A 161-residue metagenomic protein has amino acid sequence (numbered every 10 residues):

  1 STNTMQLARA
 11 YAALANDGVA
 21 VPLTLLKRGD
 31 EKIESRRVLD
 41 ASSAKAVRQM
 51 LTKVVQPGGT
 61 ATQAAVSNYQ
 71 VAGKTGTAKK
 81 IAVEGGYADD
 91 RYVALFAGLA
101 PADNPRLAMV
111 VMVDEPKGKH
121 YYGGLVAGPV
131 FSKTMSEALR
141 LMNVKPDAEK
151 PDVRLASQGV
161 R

Functional and structural regions predicted by a protein language model:
S1-R36, S42, L51, V55-N143: Active-site beta-strand/loop architecture of penicillin-binding DD-peptidases
V38-L39, G159: Short alpha-helix boundary/capping motifs
K145-R161: Short, highly charged C-terminal tails/helix-capping segments
